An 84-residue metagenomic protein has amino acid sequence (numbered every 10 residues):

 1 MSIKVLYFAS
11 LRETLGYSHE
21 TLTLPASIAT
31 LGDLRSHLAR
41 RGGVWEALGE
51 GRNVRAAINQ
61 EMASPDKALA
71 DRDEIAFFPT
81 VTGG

Functional and structural regions predicted by a protein language model:
M1-G83: Ubiquitin-like/PB1-type beta-grasp interaction modules and other compact soluble beta-rich domains
